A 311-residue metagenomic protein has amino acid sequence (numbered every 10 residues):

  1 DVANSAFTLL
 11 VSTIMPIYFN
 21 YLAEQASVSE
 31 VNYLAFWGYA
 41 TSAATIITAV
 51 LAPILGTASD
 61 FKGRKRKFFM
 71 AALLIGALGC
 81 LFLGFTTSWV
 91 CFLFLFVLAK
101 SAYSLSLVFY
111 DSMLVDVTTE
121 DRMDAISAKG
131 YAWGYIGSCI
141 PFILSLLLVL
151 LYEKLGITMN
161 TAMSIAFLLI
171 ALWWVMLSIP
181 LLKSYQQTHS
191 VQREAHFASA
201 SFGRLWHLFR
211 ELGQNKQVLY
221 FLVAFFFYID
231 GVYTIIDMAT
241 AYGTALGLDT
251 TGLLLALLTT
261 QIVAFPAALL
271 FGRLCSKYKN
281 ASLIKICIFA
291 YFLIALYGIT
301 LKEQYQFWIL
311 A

Functional and structural regions predicted by a protein language model:
V2-T45, Q217-A256: Helix-loop boundary and gating motifs at the non-cytosolic
V50-R64, P266-N280: Helix-to-loop junctions at the C-terminal end of transmembrane segments in multipass secondary transporters
K67-F82, S282-Y297: Structural signature of the two symmetry-related core transmembrane helices
F82-F96, Y297-A311: Helix-loop junctions at membrane interfaces in 12-TM secondary transporters
L95, S101-W133: Cytoplasmic helix-loop-helix junction between adjacent transmembrane helices in 12-TM secondary transporters
A125-V149: Glycine-rich segments within core transmembrane alpha-helices of 12-TM secondary carriers
P141-E153, A171-S190: C-terminal membrane-cytosol helix-exit motif in multi-pass small-molecule transporters
Q186-L222: Juxtamembrane intracellular "pre-TM" segments in multi-pass secondary transporters
